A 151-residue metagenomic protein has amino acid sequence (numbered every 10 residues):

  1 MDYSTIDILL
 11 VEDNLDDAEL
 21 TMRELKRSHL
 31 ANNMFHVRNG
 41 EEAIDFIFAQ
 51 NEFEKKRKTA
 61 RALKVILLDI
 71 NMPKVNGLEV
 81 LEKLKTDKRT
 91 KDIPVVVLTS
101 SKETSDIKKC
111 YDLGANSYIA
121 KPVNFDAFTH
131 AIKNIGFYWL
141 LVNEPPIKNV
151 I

Functional and structural regions predicted by a protein language model:
E12: Conserved acidic carboxylate
M22, H36-V65: Acidic, metal-coordinating helix/loop segments flanking the phosphotransfer/catalytic sites of two-component signaling
H36, K74-V75: Residue-level signal for the "D+5" position in two-component response regulator receiver
E42, V123-G136, E144-N149: C-terminal output helix
I70-M72: Receiver (REC) domain active-site loop signature in two-component systems and cognate sites in sensor histidine kinases
N116: Short, glycine/charged-rich "phosphate-handling" switch motifs in NTP-dependent and phosphotransfer domains
